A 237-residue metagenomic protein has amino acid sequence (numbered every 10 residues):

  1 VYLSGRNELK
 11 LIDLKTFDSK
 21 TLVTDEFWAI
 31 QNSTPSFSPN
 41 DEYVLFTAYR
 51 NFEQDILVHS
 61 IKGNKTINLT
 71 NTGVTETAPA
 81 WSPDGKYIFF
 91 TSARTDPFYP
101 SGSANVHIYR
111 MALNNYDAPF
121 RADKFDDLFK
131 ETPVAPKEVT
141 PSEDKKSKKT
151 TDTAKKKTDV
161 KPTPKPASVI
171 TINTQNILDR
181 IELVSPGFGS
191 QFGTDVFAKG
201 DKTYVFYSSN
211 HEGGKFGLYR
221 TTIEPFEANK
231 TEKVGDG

Functional and structural regions predicted by a protein language model:
Y2-L14, V23-Q31, P39-L57, G63 (+4 more regions): A flexible loop/linker signature enriched in serine peptidases of the S9 family
F17-L22, N64-T66, R180-I181, E227-T231: Predominantly a core beta-strand signature of beta-propeller blades across repeat-based propeller domains
S36, A80, S185, D195-F197: Conserved beta-strand position repeated across blades of beta-propeller domains
K65-G73, E232-G237: Aromatic/His-enriched, Gly/Pro-containing loop or helix-boundary segments that lie immediately adjacent to catalytic
S82-G85, A104, I177-L178, K199-D201: Short, well-ordered loop/turn elements at secondary-structure boundaries
S168-F188: A short helix->beta-strand "capping" segment at the edge of beta-propeller domains
V196-G237: Cationic-aromatic interfacial patches
